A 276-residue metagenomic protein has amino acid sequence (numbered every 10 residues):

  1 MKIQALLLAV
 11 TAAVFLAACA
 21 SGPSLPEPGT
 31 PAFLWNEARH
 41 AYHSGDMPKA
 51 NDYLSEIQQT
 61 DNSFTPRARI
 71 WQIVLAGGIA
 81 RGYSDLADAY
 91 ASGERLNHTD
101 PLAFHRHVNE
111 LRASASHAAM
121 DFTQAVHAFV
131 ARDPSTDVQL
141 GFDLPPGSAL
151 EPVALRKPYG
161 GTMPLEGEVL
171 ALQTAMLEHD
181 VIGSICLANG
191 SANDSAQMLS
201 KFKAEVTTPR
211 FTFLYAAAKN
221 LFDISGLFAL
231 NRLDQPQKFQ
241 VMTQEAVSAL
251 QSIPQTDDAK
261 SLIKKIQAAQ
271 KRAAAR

Functional and structural regions predicted by a protein language model:
A17-A18: C-terminal motif of bacterial Sec signal peptides marking the signal peptidase cleavage site
P26-L34, P66-A68, L170, T174-L177: Generic helix N-cap/helix-start motif at coil->alpha-helix transitions
A32-Y53: Alpha-helical segment of the N-proximal tetratricopeptide repeat
A38, I73, A80, A87 (+2 more regions): Conserved small-residue packing positions in alpha-helical repeats and bundles
L54, D61, A91, H105 (+7 more regions): Inward-facing hydrophobic residues that define packing positions of alpha-helical scaffold repeats
E56-G78: Short, charge-rich amphipathic alpha-helical segments embedded in non-transmembrane helical bundles/solenoids
S116-Q237: Extended amphipathic alpha-helical interaction segments
G161-T162, L221, L227-L230, D234-R276: Terminal, low-structured helical/coil segments at or just beyond the last alpha-helical repeat
